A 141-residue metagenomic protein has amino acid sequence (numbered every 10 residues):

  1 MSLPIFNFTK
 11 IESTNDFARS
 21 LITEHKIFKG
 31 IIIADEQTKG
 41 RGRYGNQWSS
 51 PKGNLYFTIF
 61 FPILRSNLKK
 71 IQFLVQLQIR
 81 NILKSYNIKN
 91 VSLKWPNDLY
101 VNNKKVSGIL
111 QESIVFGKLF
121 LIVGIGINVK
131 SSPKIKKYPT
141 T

Functional and structural regions predicted by a protein language model:
M1-S85, K89, S107: N-terminal lobe of the biotin/lipoate ligase/transferase fold
E12, T38-K39, V101, I127-V129: Short, glycine/acidic-enriched loop or turn micro-motifs at the edges of active sites
Y44, P51, P96, S131 (+1 more regions): Glycine-rich, flexible loop/turn motifs
F60-L64, E112, N128-K130: Solvent-exposed residues in well-ordered beta-strands and their adjoining turns, especially edge/terminal strands
N81-G117, G126: Acidic (Asp/Glu) carboxylate-rich active-site/surface patches
K118-T141: Short, acidic (Asp/Glu-rich) active-site segment that either coordinates a divalent metal cofactor
